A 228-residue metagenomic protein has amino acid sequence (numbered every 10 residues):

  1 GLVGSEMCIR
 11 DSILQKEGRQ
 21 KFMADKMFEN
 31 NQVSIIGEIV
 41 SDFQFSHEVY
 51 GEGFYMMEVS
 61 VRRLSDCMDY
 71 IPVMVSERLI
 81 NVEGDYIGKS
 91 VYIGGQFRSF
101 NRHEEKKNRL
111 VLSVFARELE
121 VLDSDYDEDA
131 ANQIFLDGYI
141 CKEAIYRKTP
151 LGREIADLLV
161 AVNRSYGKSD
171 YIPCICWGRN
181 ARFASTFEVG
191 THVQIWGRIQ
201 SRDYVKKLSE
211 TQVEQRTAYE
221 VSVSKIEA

Functional and structural regions predicted by a protein language model:
G1-I9: Short, small-residue-biased leader/transition segments that mark boundaries at the very start of proteins
I13-A228: OB-fold and OB-like single-stranded nucleic-acid-recognition modules and their adjacent interaction interfaces
